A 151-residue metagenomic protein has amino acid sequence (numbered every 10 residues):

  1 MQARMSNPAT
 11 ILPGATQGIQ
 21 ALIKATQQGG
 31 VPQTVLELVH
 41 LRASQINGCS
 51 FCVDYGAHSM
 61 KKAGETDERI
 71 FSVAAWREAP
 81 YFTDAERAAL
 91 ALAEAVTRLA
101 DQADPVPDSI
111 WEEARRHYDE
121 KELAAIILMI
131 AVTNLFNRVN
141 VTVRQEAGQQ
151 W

Functional and structural regions predicted by a protein language model:
M1-W151: Hydrophobic alpha-helical segments
